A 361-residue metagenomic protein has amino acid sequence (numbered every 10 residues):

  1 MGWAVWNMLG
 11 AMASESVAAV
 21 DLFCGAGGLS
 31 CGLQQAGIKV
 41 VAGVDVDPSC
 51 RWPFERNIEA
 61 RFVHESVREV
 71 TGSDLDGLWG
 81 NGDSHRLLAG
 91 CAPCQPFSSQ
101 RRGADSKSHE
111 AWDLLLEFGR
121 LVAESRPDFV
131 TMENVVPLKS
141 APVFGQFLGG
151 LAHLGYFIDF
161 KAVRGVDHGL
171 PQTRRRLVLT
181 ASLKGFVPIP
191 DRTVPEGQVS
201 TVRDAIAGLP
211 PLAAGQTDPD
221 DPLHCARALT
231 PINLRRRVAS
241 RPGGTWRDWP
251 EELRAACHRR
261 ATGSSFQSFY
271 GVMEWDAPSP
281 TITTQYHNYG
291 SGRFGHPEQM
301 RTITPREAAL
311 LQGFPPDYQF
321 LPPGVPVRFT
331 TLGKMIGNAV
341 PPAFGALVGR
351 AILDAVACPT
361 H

Functional and structural regions predicted by a protein language model:
W3-F129, V136-G149: Core alpha/beta nucleotide-donor-binding catalytic domains of modification enzymes
L22, V136-S140, H168, Q172 (+4 more regions): Aromatic-acidic/polar surface patches that form glycan- and anion
W52, G145, G149, D204 (+2 more regions): A broad, structural surface signal
S73-S84, Q95-F269: Class I S-adenosyl-L-methionine
G90, V178-A181, P280-T284: Short hydrophobic-aromatic micro-motifs
A92-P93, P127, P171, P315 (+1 more regions): Proline-centered helix-kink/hinge sites
H224-H361: C-terminal target-recognition/interaction regions appended to catalytic cores
